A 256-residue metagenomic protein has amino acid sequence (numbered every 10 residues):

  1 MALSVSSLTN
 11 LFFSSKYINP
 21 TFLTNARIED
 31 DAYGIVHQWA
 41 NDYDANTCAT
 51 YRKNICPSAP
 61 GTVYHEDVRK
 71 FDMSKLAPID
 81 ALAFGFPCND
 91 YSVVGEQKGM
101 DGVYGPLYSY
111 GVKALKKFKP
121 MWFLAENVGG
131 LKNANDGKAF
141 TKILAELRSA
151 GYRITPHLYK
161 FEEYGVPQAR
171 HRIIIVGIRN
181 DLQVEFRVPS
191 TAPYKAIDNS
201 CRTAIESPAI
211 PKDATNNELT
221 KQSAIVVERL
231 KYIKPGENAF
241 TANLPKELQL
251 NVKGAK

Functional and structural regions predicted by a protein language model:
M1-I18: N-terminal low-complexity segments that are often proline-rich with Ser/Thr-Pro
S6, F22-Y33: Conserved SAM-binding loop of SAM-dependent methyltransferases across substrates and taxa, primarily the Class I
H37-Q38: Short beta-strand element of Class I
N41-Y43, E126-N127: Conserved acidic E/D residue at the C-terminus of a beta-strand in Rossmann-like folds
N46-A49: Short alpha-helix immediately C-terminal to the canonical SAM-binding loop
P60-E66: Conserved SAM-binding strand-loop segment of SAM-dependent methyltransferases
F71-A81, N89-K256: Class I S-adenosyl-L-methionine
F86: Glycine-rich, N-terminal phosphate-binding loop of Rossmann-like dinucleotide-binding domains
